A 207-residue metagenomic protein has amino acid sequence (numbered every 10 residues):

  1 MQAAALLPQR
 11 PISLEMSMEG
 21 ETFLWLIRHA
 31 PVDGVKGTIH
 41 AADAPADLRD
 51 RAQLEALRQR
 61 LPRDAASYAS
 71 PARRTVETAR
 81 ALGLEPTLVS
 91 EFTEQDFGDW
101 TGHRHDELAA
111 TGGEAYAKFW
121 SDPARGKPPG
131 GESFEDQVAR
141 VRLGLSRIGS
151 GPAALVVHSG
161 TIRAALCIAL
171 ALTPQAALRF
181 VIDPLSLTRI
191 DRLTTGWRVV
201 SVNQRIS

Functional and structural regions predicted by a protein language model:
Q2-F23, Q95-E107, C167-S207: Acidic, low-complexity terminal tails and accessory targeting/binding regions of phosphate-metabolizing enzymes
L6, I12, E19-T87: Active-site-proximal alpha-helix that buttresses catalytic centers in soluble enzyme cores
L24, A65, R147, G151-G160: Generic beta-sheet signal
V32, T161-I162: Short active-site segment of divalent metal-dependent hydrolases/proteases that encodes the spacing between
P45, L82-R140, S201: Phosphate-handling substructures
E55-Q59, V138, R142-S150: Generic structural signal for well-ordered alpha-helical scaffold segments
A69-S70, A139, V156-V157: Short beta-strand scaffold positions
A81, A164-I168: Active-site signature of alpha/beta-hydrolase-fold catalytic machinery across serine- and Asp/Cys-nucleophile hydrolases
